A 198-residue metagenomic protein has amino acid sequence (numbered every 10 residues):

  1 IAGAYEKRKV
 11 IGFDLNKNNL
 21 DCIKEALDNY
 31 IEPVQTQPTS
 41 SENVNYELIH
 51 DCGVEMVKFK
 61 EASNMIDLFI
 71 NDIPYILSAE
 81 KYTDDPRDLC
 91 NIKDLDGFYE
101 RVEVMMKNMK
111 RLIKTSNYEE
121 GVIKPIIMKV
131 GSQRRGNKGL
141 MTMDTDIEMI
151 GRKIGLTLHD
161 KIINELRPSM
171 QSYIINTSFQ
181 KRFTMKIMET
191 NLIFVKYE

Functional and structural regions predicted by a protein language model:
I1-E198: Class I S-adenosyl-L-methionine-dependent methyltransferase catalytic core
